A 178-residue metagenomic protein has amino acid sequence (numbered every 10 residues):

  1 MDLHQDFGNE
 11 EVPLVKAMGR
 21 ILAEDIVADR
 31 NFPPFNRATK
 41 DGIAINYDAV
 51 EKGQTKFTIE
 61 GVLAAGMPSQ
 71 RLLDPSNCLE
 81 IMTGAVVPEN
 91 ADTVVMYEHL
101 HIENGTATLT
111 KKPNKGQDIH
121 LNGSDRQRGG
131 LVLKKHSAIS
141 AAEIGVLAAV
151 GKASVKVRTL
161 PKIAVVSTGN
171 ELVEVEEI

Functional and structural regions predicted by a protein language model:
M1-Q54, G105: Short, low-complexity N-terminal leaders and the immediately following helix N-cap/first helix
I43-I178: Short, glycine/charged-enriched hinge/interface segments at domain edges or termini
